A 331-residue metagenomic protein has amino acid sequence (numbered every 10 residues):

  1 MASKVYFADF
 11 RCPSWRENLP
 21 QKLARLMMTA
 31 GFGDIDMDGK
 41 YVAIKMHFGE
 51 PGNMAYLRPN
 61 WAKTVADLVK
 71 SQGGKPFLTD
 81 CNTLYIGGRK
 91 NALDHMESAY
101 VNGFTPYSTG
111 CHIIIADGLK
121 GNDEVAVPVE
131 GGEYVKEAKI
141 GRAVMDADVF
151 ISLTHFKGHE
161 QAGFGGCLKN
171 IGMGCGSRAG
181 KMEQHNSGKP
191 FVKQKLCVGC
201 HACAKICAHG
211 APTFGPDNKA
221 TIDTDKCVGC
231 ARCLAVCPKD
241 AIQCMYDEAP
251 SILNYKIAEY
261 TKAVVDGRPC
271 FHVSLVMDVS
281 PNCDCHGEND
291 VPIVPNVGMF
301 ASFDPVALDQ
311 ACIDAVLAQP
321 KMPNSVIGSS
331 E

Functional and structural regions predicted by a protein language model:
A2-W61, S71-D80, Y85-E331: Extended, low-polarity segments enriched in aliphatic/aromatic residues
